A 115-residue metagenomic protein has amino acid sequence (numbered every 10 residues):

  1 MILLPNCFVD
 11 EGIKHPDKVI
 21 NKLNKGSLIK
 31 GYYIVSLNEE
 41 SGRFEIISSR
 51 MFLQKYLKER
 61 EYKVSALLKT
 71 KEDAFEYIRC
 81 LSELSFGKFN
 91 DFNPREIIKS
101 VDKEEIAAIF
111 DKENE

Functional and structural regions predicted by a protein language model:
M1-N6, E76-E115: Acidic, proline/glycine-rich low-complexity IDRs
M1-Y32, L37-E40: Short S/T/G/P-rich N-terminal loop/turn motif that feeds into the first structured element of a domain
G12, L37-N38, R50, L67 (+1 more regions): Compositionally biased, intrinsically disordered low-complexity segments
I13-V19, E45-R50, I106: Short amphipathic alpha-helical surface micro-motifs
P16-D17, R60, N90: Conserved phosphate-interacting/catalytic interface
N21, K55-L57, K99: Hydrophobic alpha-helical segments, principally membrane-spanning helices and signal/leader peptides
G26-Y62: Short aromatic-glycine-(Arg/Gly/Cys) micro-motifs in beta-strand/loop hairpins
R60-V64, K69-L84: A short, charged, amphipathic alpha-helix used as a generic interaction element across diverse proteins
